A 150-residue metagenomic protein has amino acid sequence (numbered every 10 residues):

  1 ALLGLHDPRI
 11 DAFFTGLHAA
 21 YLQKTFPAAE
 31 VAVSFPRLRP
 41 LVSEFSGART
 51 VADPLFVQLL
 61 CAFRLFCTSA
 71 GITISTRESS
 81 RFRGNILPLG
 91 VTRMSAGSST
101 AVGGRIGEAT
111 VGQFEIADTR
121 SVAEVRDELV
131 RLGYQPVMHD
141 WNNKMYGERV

Functional and structural regions predicted by a protein language model:
L2-T25, E44-P54: Conserved non-cysteine loop/helix-boundary elements of the Radical SAM core domain that shape
K24-V150: Auxiliary Fe-S-binding modules of radical SAM enzymes
